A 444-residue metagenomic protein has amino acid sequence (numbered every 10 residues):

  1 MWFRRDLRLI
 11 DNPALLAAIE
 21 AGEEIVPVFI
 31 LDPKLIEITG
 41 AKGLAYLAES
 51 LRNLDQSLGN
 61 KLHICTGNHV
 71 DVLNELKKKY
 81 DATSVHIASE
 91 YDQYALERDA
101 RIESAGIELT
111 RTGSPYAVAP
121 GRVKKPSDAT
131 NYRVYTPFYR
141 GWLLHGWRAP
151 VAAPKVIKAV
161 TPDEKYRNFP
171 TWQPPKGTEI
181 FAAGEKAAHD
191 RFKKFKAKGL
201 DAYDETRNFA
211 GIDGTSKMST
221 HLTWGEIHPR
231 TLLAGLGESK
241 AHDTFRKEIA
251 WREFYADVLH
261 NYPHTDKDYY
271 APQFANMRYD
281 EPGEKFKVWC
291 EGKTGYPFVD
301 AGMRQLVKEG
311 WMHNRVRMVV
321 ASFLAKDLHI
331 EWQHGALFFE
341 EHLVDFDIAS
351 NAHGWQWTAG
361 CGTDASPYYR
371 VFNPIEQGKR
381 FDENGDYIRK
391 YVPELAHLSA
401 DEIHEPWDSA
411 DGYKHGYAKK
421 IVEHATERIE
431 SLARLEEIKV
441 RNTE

Functional and structural regions predicted by a protein language model:
M1-P150, A241, S350, A425 (+2 more regions): Trp/Phe/Arg-rich N-terminal binding region typifying the photolyase-homology
M1-W2, A41, D204-E205, W289-C290 (+1 more regions): Short, contiguous strand/loop micro-motifs
I38, F286, H415-A418: Short coil/turn segments at secondary-structure junctions
G43, L47, E291, G295 (+2 more regions): Residue-level preference for long, well-ordered alpha-helices that form the structural scaffold of enzyme catalytic
H69-A82, G106-G113, V156-F169, G362-P367 (+1 more regions): Short secondary-structure transition/capping segments
D128-F274, F381-D382, D386-E444: Glycine/tryptophan-enriched, flexible segments
D213-E394: Active-site-proximal binding-pocket segments
